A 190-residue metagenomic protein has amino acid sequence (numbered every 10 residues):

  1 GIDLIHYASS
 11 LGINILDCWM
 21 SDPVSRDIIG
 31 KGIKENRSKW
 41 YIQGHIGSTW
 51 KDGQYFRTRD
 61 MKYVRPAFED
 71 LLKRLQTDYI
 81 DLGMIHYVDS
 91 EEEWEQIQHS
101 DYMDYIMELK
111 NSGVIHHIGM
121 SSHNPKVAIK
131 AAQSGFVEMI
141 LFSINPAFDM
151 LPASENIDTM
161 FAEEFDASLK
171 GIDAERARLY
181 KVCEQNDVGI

Functional and structural regions predicted by a protein language model:
G1-A8, R59-Q76, S122-K130: Short, acidic/polar
G1-G44, D78, N111: N-terminal binding-site loop/beta-alpha segment at the start of enzyme catalytic domains that lines or forms
I5, R26, G30, R65-L72 (+3 more regions): Generic structural signal for well-ordered alpha-helices, preferentially at hydrophobic/aromatic core positions
A8, L16, I29, I42 (+6 more regions): Conserved, mostly hydrophobic/aromatic
C18-M20, G44-I46, M84-Y87, M120-S122 (+1 more regions): A cross-domain feature marking catalytic cores of carbohydrate-active enzymes and several ubiquitous metabolic/repair
E35-K62, H86-D89: Structural motif corresponding to the early beta-alpha repeats
D70-W94: Active-site groove signature of glycoside hydrolases
V88-I190: Beta/alpha (TIM)-barrel catalytic core signal, keyed to glycine-rich beta->alpha loops juxtaposed to Asp/Glu that bind
